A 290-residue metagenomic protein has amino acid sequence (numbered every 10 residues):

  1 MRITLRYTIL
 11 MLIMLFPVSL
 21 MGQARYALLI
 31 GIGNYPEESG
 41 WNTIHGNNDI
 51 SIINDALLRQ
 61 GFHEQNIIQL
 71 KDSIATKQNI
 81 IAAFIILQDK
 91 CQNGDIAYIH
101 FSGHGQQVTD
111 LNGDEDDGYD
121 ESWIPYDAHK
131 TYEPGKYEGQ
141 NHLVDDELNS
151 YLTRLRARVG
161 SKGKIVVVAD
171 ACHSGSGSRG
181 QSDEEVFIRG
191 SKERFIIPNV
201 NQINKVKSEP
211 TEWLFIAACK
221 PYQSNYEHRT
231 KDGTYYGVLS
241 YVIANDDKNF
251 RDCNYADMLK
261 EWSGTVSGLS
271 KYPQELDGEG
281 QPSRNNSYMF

Functional and structural regions predicted by a protein language model:
M1-I9: Bacterial N-terminal signal peptides that target proteins for export
M21-F290: Cysteine endopeptidase catalytic domains of the caspase/legumain-like
